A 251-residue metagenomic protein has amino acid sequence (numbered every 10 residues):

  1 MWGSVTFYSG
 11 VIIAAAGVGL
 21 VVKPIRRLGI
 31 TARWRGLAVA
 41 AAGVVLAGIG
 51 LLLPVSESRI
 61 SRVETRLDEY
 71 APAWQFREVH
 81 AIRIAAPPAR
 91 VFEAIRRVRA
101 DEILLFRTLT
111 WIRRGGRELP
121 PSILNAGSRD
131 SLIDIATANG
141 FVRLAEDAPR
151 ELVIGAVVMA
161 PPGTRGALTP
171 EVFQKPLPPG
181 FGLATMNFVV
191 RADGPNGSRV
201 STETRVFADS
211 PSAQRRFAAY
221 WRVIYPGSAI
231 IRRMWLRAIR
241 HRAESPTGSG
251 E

Functional and structural regions predicted by a protein language model:
M1-P24: Membrane-embedded alpha-helical segments of integral membrane proteins
I13, L37-G48: Canonical hydrophobic alpha-helical transmembrane segment
A16, R216-E251: A conserved amphipathic terminal alpha-helix motif
V22-A41: Amphipathic, cytosolic membrane-interfacial segments at TM-TM junctions
R27, A41, G48-D134, A138-V142: Hydrophobic ligand-binding cavity/cleft-lining segments
W34, I60, F173-G227, I239: Beta-strand/loop substructures that line and gate deep hydrophobic ligand-binding cavities in soluble
I103, G163-A167, P211-R215: A short, polar/proline- and glycine-enriched secondary-structure boundary/capping micro-motif
N125-P195: A contiguous catalytic/ligand-binding core that recognizes phosphate-bearing ligands
